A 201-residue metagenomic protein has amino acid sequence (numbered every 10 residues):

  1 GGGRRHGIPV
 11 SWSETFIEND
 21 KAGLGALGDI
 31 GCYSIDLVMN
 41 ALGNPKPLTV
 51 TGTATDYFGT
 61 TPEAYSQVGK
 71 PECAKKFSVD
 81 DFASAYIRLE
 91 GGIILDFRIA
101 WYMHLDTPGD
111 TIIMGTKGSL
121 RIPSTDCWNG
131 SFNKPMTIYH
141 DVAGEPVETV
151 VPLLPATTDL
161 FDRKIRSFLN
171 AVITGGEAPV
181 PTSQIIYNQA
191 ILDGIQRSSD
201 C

Functional and structural regions predicted by a protein language model:
G1-K76: Predominantly a Rossmann-like dinucleotide-binding segment in NAD(P)-dependent oxidoreductases
F16-K21, Q67, T149-L154, A171 (+1 more regions): A short, mixed-charge helix-start or loop-turn motif at secondary-structure junctions
A26, T157, E177: Conserved acidic
G28, C32-D36, D159-R166, S183-A190: A structural signal for well-ordered alpha-helical segments within the folded catalytic domains of diverse enzymes
A41-P45, S119-L120, L192-S198: Phosphate/oxyanion-binding loops and surfaces in catalytic or ligand/nucleic-acid-binding neighborhoods
P45-P47, I93, G176-E177: Secondary-structure boundary/capping signal
T55, C73-K164, P181: NAD(P)-dinucleotide binding in Rossmann-like oxidoreductases
E90, A143-P146, L153, R166-C201: C-terminal helix-rich "cap/oligomerization" subdomain common to oxidoreductases
